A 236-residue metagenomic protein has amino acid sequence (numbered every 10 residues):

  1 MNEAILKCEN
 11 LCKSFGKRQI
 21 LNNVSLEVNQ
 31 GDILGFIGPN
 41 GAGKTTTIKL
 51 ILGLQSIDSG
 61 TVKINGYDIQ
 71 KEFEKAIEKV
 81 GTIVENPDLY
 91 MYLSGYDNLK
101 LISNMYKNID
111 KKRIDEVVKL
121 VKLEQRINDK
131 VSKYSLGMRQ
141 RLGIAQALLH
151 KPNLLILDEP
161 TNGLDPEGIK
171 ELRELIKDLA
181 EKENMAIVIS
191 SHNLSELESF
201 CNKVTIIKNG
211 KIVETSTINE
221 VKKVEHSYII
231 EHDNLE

Functional and structural regions predicted by a protein language model:
G60-K71, K75-A76: Conserved ABC transporter NBD signature motif
K100, K111-R126: Conserved ABC ATPase "signature" region
L155-E159: Catalytic Walker B motif of ABC-type/P-loop ATPase nucleotide-binding domains
K170-K182: Helical segment within the ABC ATPase nucleotide-binding domain
